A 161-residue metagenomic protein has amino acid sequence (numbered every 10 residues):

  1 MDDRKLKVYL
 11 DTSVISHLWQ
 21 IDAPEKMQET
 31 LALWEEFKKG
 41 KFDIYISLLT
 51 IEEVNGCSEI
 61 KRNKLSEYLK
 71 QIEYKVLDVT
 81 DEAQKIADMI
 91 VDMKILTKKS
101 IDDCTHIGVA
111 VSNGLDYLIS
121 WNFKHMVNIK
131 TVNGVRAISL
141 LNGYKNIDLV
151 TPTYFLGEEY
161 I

Functional and structural regions predicted by a protein language model:
M1-I46, N55-E67, D92-K98, V132-V135 (+1 more regions): Short, well-structured N-terminal submotif of metal-dependent ribonuclease cores
K38, K70, V111: Anion (oxyanion) recognition and catalysis
G40, Q71-Y74, G143-I147: A short helix-to-beta-strand connector/capping loop
Y74-N133, T153-L156: Active-site neighborhoods of divalent-metal-dependent phosphate/nucleic-acid chemistry enzymes
V127-D148: C-terminal end-helix/capping segment
G143-I161: Short, C-terminally biased terminal segments at protein or domain edges
